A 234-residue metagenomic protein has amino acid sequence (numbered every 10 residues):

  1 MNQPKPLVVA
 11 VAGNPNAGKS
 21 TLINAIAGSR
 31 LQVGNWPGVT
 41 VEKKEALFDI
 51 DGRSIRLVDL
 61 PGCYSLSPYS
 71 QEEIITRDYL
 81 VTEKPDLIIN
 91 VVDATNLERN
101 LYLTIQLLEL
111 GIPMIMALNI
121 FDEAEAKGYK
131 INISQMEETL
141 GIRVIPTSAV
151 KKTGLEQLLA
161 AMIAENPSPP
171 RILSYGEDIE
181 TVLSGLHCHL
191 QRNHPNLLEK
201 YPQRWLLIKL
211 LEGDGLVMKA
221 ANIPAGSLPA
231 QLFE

Functional and structural regions predicted by a protein language model:
M1-L66, E83: Conserved G1/Walker A P-loop phosphate-binding module
G13, N35, V91, A149 (+1 more regions): Conserved residues at beta->alpha junctions
L22-I23, V41, D59, T76 (+4 more regions): Residue-level signature of catalytic and energy-coupling elements of molecular machines, predominantly ATP/GTP-dependent
P37, V41, R56, P68 (+7 more regions): Helical mechanochemical/support elements of P-loop NTPase systems and associated helical scaffolds
G38, G62-C63, A94-E98, I120-E125 (+1 more regions): Conserved nucleotide-binding/hydrolysis micro-motifs of P-loop NTPases
A46-G52, I75-V144: Conserved C-terminal guanine-recognition region of P-loop GTPase G domains, centered on the G4
I115, E125-E234: Alpha-helical transmembrane helix bundles of large polytopic membrane transport and channel proteins
